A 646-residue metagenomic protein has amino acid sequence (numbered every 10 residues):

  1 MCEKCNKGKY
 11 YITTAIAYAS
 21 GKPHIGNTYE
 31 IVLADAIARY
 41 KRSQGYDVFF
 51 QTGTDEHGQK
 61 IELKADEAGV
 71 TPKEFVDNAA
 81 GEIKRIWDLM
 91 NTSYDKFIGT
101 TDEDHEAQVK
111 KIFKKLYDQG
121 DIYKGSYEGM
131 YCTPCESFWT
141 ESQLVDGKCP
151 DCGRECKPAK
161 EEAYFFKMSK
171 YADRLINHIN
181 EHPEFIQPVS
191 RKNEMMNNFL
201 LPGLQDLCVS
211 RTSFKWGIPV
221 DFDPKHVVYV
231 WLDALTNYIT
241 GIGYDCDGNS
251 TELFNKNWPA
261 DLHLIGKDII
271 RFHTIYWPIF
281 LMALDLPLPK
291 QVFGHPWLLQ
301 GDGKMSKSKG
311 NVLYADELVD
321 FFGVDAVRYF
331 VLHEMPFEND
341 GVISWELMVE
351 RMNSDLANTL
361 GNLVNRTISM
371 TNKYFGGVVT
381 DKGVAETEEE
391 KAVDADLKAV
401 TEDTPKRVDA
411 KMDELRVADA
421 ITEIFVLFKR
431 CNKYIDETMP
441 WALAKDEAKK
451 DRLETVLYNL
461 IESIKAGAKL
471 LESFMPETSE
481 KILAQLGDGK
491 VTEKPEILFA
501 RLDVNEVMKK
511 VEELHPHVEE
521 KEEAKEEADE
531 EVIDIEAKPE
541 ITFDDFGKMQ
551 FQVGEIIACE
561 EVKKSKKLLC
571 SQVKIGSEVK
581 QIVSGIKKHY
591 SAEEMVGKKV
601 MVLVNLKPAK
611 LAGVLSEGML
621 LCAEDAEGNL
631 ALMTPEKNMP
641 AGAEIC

Functional and structural regions predicted by a protein language model:
C2-A79, I98-K114, D118, C135 (+6 more regions): N-terminal catalytic cores of NTP/NDP-binding nucleotidyl/phosphoryl-transfer enzymes
C2-T52, D104-Q108, P158-K373, T422-I424: Structured secondary-structure scaffolds
A80-D95: A glycine-rich helix N-cap at a beta->alpha junction
Q119-A172, I176: Cys/His-rich short segments
K124, L347-G383, V400-F499, L603: Helix-rich, typically C-terminal accessory recognition domains appended to large enzymatic cores
Q291-G294, L483-A484, C570: Beta-strand segments within the central parallel beta-sheet cores of soluble alpha/beta enzyme folds
S479-D545: Intrinsic disorder at enzyme termini
K525-C646: Phosphate-backbone binding interfaces of nucleic-acid-interacting proteins
